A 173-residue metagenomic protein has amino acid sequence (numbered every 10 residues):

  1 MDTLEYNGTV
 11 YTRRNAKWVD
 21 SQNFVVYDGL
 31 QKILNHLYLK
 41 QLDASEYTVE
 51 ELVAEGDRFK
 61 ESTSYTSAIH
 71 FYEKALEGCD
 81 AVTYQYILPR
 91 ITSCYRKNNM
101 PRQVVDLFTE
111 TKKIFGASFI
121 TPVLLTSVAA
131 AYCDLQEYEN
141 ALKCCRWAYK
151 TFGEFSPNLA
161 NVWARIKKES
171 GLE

Functional and structural regions predicted by a protein language model:
I33-E51, F115-G116: TPR-adjacent "capping" and linker segments in tetratricopeptide-repeat scaffold/adaptor proteins
A44-H70, K74: Alpha-helical segment of the N-proximal tetratricopeptide repeat
Y47, T83, I120, F155-N158 (+1 more regions): Structural signature of alpha-solenoid helical repeat junctions
Y47-E50, A54, R90, S127 (+2 more regions): "A position-specific structural signal for the A-helix of alpha-solenoid helical repeats
D57-E61, E73-A130: Alpha-helical adaptor scaffolds
